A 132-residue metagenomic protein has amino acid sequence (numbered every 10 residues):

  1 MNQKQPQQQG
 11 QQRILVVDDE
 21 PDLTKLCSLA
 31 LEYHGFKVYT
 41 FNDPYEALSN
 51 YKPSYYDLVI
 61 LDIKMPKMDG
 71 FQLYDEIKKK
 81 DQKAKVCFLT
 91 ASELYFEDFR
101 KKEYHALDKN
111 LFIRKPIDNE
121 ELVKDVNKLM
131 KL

Functional and structural regions predicted by a protein language model:
M1-R13, D118-L132: Non-catalytic signal-transmission and effector/linker regions of two-component phosphorelay proteins
D18, D62: Active-site residues of response regulator receiver
P21-Y39, L107: Two-component/phosphorelay signaling modules centered on CheY-like receiver
T40-L58: Acidic, metal-coordinating helix/loop segments flanking the phosphotransfer/catalytic sites of two-component signaling
N42-D43, D69-L73: Acidic catalytic/metal-coordinating carboxylates
M65: Receiver (REC) domain active-site loop signature in two-component systems and cognate sites in sensor histidine kinases
Q72, E93-R114, E120, K124: Alpha4 helix (beta4-alpha4-beta5 surface) of REC/receiver domains from two-component response regulators
L89-A91: Hydrophobic/aromatic residues positioned on beta-strands within the core alpha/beta folds
